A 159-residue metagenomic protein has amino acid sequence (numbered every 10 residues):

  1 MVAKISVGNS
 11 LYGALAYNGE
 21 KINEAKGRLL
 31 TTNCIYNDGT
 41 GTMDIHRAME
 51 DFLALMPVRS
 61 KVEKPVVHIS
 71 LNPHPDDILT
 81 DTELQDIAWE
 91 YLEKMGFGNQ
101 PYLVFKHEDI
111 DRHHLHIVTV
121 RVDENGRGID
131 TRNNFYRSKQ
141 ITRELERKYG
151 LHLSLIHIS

Functional and structural regions predicted by a protein language model:
M1-S159: N-terminal nicking endonuclease/strand-transfer module with a His-rich metal-binding environment and a catalytic Tyr
